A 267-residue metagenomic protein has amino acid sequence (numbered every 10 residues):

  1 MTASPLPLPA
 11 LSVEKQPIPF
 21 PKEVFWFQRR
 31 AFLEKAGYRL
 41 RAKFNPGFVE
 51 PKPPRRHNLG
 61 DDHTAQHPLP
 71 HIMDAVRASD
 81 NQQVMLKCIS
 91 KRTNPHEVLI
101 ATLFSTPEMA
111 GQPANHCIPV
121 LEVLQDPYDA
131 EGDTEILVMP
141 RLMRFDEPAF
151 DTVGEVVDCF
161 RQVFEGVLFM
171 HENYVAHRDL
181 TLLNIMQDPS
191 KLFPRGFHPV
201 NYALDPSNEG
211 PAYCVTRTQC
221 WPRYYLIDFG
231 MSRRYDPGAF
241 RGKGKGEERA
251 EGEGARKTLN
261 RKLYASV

Functional and structural regions predicted by a protein language model:
M1-Q66: Juxta-kinase regulatory segment immediately upstream of eukaryotic protein kinase catalytic domains
G37-P127: ATP-binding glycine-rich loop module of kinase domains
P68-P70, S79-V84, H96, P113-I118 (+6 more regions): Eukaryote-biased feature marking scaffold/signaling PDZ-domain proteins and nuclear chromatin regulators
Q83, T93-H96, P127-G132, D146-P148 (+2 more regions): Eukaryotic short linear interaction motifs
S105, M109-V163, S190: Conserved structural core of kinase catalytic domains
V167-R223: Catalytic-loop of the protein kinase fold
Y225-R233: Activation of the activation-loop gatekeeper triad in protein kinase-fold domains
F240-S266: Conserved activation segment of eukaryotic-like protein kinases, specifically the C-terminal portion of the activation
